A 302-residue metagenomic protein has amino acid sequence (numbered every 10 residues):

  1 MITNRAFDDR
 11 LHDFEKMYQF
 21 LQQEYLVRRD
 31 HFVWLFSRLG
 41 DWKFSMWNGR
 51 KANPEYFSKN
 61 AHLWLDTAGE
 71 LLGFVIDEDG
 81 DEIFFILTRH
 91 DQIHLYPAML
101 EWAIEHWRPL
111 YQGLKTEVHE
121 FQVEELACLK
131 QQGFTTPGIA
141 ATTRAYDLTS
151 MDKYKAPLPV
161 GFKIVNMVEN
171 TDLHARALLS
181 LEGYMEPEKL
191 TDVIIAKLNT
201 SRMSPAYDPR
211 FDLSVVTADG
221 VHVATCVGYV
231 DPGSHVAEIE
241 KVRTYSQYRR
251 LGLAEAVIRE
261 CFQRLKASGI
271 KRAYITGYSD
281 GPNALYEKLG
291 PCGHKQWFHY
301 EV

Functional and structural regions predicted by a protein language model:
I2-Q19, Y25-H31, K163-A177: A short beta-loop-alpha structural element at the N-terminal edge of CoA-dependent acyl/N-acetyltransferase catalytic
A6-D9, Q22-P109, A218, H222-E240 (+1 more regions): Conserved donor-binding loop and adjoining core beta-sheet/short helix segment in diverse acyl/aminoacyl transferases
L39, Y154-A237: Flexible, substrate/cofactor-facing loop regions flanked by secondary structure within enzyme catalytic domains
G73, G138-A140, A224, A254 (+1 more regions): A structural microfeature
E78-E82, L87-G161, F298-V302: Acyl-donor-binding surface of acyltransferase catalytic domains
Q92-E105, K241-T244, R250-A267, E287-K288: Conserved acetyl-CoA-binding loop-helix of GNAT-fold acetyltransferases
L114-E117, I239, R272-G277: Conserved hydrophobic beta-strand within the GNAT/NAT acetyltransferase core sheet that lines the active-site cleft
I258, S279-P282: Short glycine/proline-centered loop/turn elements that form peptide/ligand docking sites
